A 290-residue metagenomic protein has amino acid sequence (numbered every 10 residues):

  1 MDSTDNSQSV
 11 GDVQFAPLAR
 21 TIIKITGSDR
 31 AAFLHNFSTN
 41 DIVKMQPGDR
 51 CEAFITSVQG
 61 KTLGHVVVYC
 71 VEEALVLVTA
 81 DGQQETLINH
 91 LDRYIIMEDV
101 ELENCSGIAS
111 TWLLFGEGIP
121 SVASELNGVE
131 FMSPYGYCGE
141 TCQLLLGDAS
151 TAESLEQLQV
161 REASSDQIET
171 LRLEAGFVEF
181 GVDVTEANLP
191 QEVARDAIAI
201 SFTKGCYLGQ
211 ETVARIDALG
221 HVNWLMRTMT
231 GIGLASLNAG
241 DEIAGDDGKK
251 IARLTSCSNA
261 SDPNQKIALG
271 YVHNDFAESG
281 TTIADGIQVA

Functional and structural regions predicted by a protein language model:
M1-L63, Y69: Acidic, proline/glycine-enriched N-terminal capping motif
D2-V10, F54-H65, I95-E98, A123-M132 (+1 more regions): Short amphipathic beta-strand starts and helix->beta connectors
D12-F15, T21-I22, V67-V178: Acidic, low-complexity central loop/insert segments
K24-F33, L114-I119, T230-N238: Short, surface-exposed ligand-recognition loops at beta-strand->loop->(often short) alpha-helix junctions that present
H35, T39-V43, N89-M97, A218 (+1 more regions): Short, intrinsically disordered, mixed-charge
F54, G116-N127, S236-K249: Short amphipathic alpha-helix segments
L146-R227: Anionic-ligand-binding alpha/beta catalytic cores of soluble enzymes and soluble regulatory domains that recognize
N188, A194-I200, Y207-Q210, A214-A290: Glycine-rich, small/acidic residue-mixed loop/short-helix segments
